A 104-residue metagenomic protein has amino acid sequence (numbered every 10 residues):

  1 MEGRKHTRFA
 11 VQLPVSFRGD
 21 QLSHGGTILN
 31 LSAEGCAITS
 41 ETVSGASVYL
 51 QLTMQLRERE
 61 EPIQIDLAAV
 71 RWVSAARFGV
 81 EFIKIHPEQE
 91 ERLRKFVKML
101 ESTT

Functional and structural regions predicted by a protein language model:
M1-T104: Structured alpha-helical
